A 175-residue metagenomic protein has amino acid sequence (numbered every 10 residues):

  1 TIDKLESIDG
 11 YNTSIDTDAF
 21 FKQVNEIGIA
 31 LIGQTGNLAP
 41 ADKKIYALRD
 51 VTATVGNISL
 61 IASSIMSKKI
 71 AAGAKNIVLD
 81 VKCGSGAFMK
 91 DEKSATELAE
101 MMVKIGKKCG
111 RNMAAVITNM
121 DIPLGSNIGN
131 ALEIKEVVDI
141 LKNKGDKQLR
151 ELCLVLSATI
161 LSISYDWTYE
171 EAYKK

Functional and structural regions predicted by a protein language model:
I2-E6, F21, N25, S63-I70 (+4 more regions): Predominant activation on well-ordered alpha-helical scaffold segments within soluble catalytic domains
E6-A72, I134: Phosphate/pyrophosphate-binding betaalpha-module
S14-D18, T52-S63, M89-E100, N127-K135 (+2 more regions): Electropositive phosphate-/nucleotide-binding environments in soluble metabolic enzymes
A30-I32, A47, V78-D80, A114-V116: Structured core elements
D42-V51, D80-M89, M120-P123: Active-site-proximal beta-alpha loop/turn segments in soluble metabolic enzymes
M66-N76, D80-C83, A87, T96 (+1 more regions): Phosphate-binding glycine-rich loops and their immediate beta-loop-alpha structural context
I105, C109-K175: A glycine- and small/hydrophobic-rich beta-loop-beta segment that serves as a flexible "lid/hinge" or phosphate-binding
